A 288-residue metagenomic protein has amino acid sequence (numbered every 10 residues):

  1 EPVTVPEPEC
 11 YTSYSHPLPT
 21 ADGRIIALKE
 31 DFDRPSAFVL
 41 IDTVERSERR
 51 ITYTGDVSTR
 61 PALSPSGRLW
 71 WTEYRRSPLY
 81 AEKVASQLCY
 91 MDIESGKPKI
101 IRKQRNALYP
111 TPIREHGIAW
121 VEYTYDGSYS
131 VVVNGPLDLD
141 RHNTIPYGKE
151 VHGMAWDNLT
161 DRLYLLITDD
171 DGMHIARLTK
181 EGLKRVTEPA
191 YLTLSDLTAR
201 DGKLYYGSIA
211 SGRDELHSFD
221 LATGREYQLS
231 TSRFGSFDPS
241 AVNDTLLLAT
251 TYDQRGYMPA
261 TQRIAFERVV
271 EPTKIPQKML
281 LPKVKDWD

Functional and structural regions predicted by a protein language model:
E1-T20, K29-E30, S208, Y257-M258 (+1 more regions): Outer-membrane beta-barrel initiation region
P2-P8, S47-T52, G96-R102, L139-I145 (+2 more regions): A short beta-strand motif characteristic of beta-propeller blades
E9-T12, K29-V39, T52-T59, T72-C89 (+9 more regions): A flexible loop/linker signature enriched in serine peptidases of the S9 family
D22-R24, S66-G67, E115-H116, L159-D161 (+2 more regions): Short coil/turn segments that connect the beta-strands within blades of beta-propeller domains
D42-R46, D92-G96, N134-D138, L178-G182 (+2 more regions): Short loop/turn segments that connect beta-strands within beta-propeller blades
G224-L280: C-terminal, active-site-flanking charged/polar segments
